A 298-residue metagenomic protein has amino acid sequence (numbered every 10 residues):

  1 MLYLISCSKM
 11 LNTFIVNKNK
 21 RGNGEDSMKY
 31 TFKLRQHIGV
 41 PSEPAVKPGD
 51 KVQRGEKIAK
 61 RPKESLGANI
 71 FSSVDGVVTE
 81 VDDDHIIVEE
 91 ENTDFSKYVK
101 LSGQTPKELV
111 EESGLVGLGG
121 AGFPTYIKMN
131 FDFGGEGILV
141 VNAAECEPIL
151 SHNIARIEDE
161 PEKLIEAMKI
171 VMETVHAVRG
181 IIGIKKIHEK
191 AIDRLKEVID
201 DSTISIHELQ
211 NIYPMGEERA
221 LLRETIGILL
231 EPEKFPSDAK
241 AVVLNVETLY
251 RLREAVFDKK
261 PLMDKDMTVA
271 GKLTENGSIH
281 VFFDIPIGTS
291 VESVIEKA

Functional and structural regions predicted by a protein language model:
L2-P41, K60: N-terminal, Lys/Arg-enriched amphipathic/low-complexity engagement segments that precede the first folded domain
F32, Q36-V40, V52-G55, E64-S65 (+1 more regions): Generic structural motif
V46-V52: Acidic, glycine-anchored pre-beta loop/turn
K60-R61, E89, N142: Residue-level recognition of conserved beta-strand edge/terminus positions
E80-F123, F133, E189-K190: Acidic low-complexity segments
L139-N153: Gly-rich Lys/Arg/Thr-decorated short loops/hinges at beta-loop-alpha junctions or inter-strand turns that position
E158-V175: Histidine-anchored nucleotide/phosphate-binding helix
V178-A298: Hydrophobic alpha-helical positions that pack around
